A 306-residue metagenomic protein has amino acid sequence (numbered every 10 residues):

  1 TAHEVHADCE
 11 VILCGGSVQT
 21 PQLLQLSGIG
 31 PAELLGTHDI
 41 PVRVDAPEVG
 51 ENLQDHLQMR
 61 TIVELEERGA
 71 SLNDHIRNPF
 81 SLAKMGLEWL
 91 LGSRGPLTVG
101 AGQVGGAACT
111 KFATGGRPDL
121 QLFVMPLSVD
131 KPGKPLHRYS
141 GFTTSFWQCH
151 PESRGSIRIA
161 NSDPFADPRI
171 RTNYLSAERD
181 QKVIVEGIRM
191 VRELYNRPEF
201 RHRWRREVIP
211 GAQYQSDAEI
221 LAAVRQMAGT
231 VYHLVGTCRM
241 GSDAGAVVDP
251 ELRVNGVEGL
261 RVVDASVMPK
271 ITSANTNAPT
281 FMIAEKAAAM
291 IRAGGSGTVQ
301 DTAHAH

Functional and structural regions predicted by a protein language model:
T1-K84: Glycine-rich loop(s) and the adjacent beta-strand/alpha-helix scaffold that form part
E66-G69, M85-P279, A287-H306: FAD-dependent oxidoreductase catalytic-site/capping-region signature
